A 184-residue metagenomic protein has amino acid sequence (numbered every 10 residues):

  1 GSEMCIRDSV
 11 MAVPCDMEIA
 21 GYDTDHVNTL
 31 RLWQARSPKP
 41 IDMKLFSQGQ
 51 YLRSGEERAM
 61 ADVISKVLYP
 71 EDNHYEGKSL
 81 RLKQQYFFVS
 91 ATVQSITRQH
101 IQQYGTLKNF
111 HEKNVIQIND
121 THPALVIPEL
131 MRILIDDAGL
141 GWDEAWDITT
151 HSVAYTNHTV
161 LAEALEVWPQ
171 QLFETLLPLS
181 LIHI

Functional and structural regions predicted by a protein language model:
G1-C5, I184: Short, small-residue-biased leader/transition segments that mark boundaries at the very start of proteins
M11-I19, S79: Short alpha-helical segments and helix-capping/turn motifs at coil-helix boundaries
M17, S37-K39, F46-S47, T121-P123 (+1 more regions): Short, glycine-/Ser/Thr-/acidic-enriched flexible segments
G21-V115: Function-dense linear segments that define catalytic or interfacial modules in macromolecule-processing proteins
T29-R31, K113-I116, W142-D147, H151: Beta-sheet entry/capping signal
S90-T97, E129-D137: Alpha-helical support elements that line or immediately flank enzyme active sites and cofactor-binding pockets
L107-N109, A124-P128, A162: Glycine-rich phosphate/ribose-binding loops and adjacent secondary-structure elements that form binding surfaces
M131-L181: Extended, well-ordered alpha-helical scaffold/bundle regions in very large, multi-domain proteins
